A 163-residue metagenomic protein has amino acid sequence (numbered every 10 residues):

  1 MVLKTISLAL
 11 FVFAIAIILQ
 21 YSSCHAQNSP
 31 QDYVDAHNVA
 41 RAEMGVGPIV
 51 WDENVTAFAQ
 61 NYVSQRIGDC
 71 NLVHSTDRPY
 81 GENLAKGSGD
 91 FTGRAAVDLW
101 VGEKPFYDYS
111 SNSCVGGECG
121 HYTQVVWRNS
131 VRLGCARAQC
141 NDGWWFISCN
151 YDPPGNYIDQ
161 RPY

Functional and structural regions predicted by a protein language model:
V2, F13-N28: N-terminal signal peptide
K4-T5, S110: C-terminal low-complexity/intrinsically disordered tail segments in eukaryotic proteins
S7-F13: Sec-dependent N-terminal signal peptides
S23-G81: Short, well-ordered surface patches within globular domains
S23-N28, V50, K86-D90, G116 (+1 more regions): Conserved, non-catalytic sequence blocks in retroelement Pol enzymes and Pol-derived host proteins
L72-G87, T92-V97: A solvent-exposed, acidic/Ser-Thr-rich amphipathic alpha-helical stretch
D90-Y163: Disulfide-stabilized extracellular recognition modules
